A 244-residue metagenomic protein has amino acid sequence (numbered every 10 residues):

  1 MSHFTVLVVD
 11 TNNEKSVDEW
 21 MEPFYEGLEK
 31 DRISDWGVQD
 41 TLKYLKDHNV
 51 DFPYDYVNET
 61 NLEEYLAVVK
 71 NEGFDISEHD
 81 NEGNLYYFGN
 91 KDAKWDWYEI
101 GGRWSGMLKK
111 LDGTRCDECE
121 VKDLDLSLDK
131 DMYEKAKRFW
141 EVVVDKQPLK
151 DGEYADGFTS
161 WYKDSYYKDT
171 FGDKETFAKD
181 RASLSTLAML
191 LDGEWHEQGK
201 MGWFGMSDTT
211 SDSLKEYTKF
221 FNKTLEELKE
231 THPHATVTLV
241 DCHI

Functional and structural regions predicted by a protein language model:
M1-K223, E230, I244: Acidic (Asp/Glu-rich) sequence patches and key acidic residues that form negatively charged surfaces used
H232-I244: C-terminal or internal capping secondary-structure element at the end of a domain, subdomain, or sheet
